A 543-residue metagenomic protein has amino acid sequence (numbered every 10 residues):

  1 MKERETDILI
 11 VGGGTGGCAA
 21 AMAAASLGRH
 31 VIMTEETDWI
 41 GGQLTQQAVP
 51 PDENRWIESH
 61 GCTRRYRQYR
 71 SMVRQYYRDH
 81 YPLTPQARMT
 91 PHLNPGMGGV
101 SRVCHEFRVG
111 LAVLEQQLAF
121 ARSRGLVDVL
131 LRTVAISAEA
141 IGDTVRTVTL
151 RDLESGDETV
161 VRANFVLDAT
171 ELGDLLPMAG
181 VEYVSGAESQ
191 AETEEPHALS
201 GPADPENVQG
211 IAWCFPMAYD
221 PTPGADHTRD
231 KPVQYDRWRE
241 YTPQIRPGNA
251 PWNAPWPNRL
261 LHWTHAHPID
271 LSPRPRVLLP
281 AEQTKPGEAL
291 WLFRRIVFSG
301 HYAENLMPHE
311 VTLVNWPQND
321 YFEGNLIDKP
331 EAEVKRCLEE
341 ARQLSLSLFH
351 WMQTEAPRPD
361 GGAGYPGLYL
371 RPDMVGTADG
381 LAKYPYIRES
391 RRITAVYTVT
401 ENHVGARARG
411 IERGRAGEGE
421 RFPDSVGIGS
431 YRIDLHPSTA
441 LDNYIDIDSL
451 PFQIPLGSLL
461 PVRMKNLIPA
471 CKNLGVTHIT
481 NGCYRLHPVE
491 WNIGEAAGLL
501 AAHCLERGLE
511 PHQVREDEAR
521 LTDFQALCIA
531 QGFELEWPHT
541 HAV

Functional and structural regions predicted by a protein language model:
K2-G14: Beta1/beta-strand and adjacent pyrophosphate-binding region of the FAD-binding site in flavoprotein oxidoreductases
E5-D7, L27-H30, R124-V127, T159 (+2 more regions): Loop/turn elements at helix/coil->beta-strand transitions in domains of secreted/extracellular proteins
G17: N-terminal Rossmann-fold NAD(P) dinucleotide-binding loop
A23, R29-H30, E35-T133, S137 (+1 more regions): Conserved N-terminal/central alpha/beta ligand/cofactor-binding core
Q43, L131-R132, E154-F165, A169-V543: Flavin (FAD/FMN)-binding glycine-rich loop and adjacent Rossmann-like elements that form
E139-V160: Conserved beta-strand-loop-beta-strand element in the redox core of flavoprotein oxidoreductases
